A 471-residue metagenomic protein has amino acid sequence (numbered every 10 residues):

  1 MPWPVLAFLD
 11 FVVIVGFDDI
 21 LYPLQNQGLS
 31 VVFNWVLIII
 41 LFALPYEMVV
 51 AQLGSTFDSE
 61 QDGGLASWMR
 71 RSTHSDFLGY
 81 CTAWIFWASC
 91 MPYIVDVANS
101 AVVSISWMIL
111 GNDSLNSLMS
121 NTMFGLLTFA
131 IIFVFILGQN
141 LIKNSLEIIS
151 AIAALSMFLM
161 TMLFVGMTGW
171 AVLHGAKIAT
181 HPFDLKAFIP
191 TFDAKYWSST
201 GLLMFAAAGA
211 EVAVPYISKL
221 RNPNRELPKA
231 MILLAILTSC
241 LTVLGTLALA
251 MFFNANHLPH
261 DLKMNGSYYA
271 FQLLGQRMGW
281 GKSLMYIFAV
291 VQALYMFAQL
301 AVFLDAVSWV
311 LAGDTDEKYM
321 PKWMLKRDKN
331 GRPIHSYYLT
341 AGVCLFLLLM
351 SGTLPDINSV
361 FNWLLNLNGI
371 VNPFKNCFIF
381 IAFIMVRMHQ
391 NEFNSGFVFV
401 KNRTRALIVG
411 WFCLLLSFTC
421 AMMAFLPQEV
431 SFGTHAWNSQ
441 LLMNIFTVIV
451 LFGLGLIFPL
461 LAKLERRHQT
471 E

Functional and structural regions predicted by a protein language model:
M1, R327-N330, N376-P427, S439-L442: C-terminal membrane-solvent junction of multi-pass transporters and transport-like membrane proteins
M1-L37, F42-S55, S59-E60, F452-G455 (+1 more regions): Membrane-interface "cap" regions at the ends of multi-pass membrane proteins
M1-L6, F124-T128, R221-P223, L233-T238 (+2 more regions): Loop-to-transmembrane helix boundary motifs in multi-pass membrane proteins
W3-D10, I109-N144, F158-M167, L203-A208 (+2 more regions): Transmembrane alpha-helical segments of multi-pass small-molecule transport proteins
Y22-W35, I109-T122, K143-A154, L347-I381 (+2 more regions): Transmembrane helix-loop boundary segments of multi-pass membrane transporters
F33, S117-M123, I148-Y286, F432-T434: Helix-loop-helix junctions that connect adjacent transmembrane segments in multi-pass membrane transporters
P45-Q52, T56, Q61-S120, M296-V310 (+2 more regions): Hydrophobic transmembrane alpha-helices that form the core helical bundles of multi-pass secondary transporters
L65-S75, I236-L300, M320-N368: TM-loop-TM module centered on a large, flexible mid-protein loop between adjacent transmembrane helices in multi-pass
